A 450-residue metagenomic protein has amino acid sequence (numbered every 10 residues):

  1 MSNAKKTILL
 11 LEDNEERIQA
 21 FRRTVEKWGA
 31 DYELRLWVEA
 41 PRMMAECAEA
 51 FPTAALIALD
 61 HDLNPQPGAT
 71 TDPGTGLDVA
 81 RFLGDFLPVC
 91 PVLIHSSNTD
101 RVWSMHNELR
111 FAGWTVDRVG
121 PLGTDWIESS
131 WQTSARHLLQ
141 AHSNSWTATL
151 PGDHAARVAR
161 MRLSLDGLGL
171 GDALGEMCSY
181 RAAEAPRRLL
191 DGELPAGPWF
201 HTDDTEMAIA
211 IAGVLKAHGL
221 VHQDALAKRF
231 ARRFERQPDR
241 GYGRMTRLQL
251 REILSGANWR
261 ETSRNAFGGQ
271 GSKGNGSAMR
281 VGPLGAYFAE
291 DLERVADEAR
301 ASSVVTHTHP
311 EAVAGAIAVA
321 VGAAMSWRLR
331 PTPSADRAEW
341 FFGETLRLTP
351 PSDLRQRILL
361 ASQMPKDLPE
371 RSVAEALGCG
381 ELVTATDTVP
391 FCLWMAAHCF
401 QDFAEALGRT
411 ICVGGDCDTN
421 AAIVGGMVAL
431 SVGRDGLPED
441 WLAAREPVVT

Functional and structural regions predicted by a protein language model:
A4-I8, R160-L163: Extreme N-terminal starter segment of soluble prokaryotic enzymes
T7, A55-L56, P91: Structural motif
E12-E15, S96: Conserved acidic carboxylate
E15-I18, R22, E33-L56: Acidic, metal-coordinating helix/loop segments flanking the phosphotransfer/catalytic sites of two-component signaling
A20-V25, M105: Short hydrophobic helical patches associated with two-component signaling proteins
A54-F86: Conserved phosphotransfer microenvironments
D78-D85, V89-V102: A short, hydrophobic beta-strand element within the central beta-sheet of small alpha/beta folds
Q140-T450: Structured, active/binding-site neighborhoods that engage oxygen-rich ligands
